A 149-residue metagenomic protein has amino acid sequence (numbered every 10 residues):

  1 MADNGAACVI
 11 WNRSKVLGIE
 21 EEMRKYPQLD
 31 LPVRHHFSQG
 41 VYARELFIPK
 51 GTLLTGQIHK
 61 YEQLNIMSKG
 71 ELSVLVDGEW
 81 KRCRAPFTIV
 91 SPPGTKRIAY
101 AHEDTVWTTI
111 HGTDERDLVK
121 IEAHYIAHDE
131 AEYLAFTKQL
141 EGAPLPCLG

Functional and structural regions predicted by a protein language model:
M1-E45, A135-G149: A short, N-terminal "cap"/entry segment at the start of jelly-roll beta-barrel domains of the cupin/DSBH fold
V41-K60: Conserved short histidine dyad/triad with adjacent acidic residue
I58-K60, Y100-E103: Short glycine/proline-enriched turns and hinge-like loops at secondary-structure junctions
H59-G78: Glycine- and acidic-residue-biased ligand/ion/polar-headgroup-sensing regions
S68-K69, A85, E103: A cytosolic small-molecule/anion-sensing beta-strand core signal
V76-R97: Short acidic-glycine-tyrosine-enriched beta hairpin
H102-G149: Double-stranded beta-helix
